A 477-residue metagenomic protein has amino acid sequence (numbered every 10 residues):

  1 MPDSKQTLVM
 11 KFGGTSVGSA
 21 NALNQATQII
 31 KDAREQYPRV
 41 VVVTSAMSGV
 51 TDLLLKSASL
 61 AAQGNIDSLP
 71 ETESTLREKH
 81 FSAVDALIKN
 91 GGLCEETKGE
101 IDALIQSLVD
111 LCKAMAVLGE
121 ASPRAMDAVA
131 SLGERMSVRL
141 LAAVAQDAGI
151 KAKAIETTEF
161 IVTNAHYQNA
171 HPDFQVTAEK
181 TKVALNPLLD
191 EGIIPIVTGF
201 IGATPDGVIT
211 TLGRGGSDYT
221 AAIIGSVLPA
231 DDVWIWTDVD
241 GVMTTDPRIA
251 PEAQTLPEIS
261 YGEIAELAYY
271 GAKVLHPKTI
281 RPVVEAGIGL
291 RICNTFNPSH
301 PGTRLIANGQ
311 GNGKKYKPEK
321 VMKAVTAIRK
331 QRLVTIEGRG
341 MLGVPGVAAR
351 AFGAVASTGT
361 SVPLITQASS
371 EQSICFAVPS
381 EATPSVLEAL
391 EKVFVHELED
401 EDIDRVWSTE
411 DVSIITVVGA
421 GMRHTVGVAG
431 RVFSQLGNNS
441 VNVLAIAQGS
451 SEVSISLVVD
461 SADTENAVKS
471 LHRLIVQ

Functional and structural regions predicted by a protein language model:
M1-H276, I280, V458-D460: Nucleotide/pyrophosphate-binding catalytic subdomain
P38, I150, I288, T360 (+1 more regions): Short phosphate-binding/catalytic loops that engage adenosine nucleotides
F160-I161, D240-V242, P298, S370 (+1 more regions): Positions that flank functional sites
D232-W236, L290-I292, P363: Short hydrophobic alpha-helical runs that function as membrane-insertion/retention elements
I288-S299, R329-K330: Active-site C-terminal subdomain of aminotransferase-like
P301-Q477: A conserved regulatory-domain signal marking ACT and ACT-like small-molecule sensing domains and adjacent regulatory
